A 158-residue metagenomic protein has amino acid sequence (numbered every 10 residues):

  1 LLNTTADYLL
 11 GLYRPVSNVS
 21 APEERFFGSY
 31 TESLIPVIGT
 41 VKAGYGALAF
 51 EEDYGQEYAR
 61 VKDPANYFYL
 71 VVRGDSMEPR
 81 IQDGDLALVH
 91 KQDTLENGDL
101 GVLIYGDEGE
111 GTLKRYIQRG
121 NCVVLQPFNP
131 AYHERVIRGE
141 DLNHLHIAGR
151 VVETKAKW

Functional and structural regions predicted by a protein language model:
L1: Short, basic-rich loop-to-helix N-cap that marks the start of a DNA-contacting helix
D7-D83, E96-N97, D107-G111, Q118 (+4 more regions): Short, positionally conserved secondary-structure boundary motifs
L86, L113-R115, V136: Well-ordered beta-strand positions in beta-sheet-rich domains
L125-P127: SH3/SH3-like beta-barrel fold
P130-D141: Low-complexity, intrinsically disordered Gly/Pro/Thr-rich segments
